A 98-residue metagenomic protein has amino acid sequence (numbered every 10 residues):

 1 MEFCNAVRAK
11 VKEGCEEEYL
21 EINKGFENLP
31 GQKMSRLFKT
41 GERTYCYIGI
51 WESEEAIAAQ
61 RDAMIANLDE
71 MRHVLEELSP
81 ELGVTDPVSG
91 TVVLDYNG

Functional and structural regions predicted by a protein language model:
M1-D69, H73-G98: Short S/T/G/P-rich N-terminal loop/turn motif that feeds into the first structured element of a domain
